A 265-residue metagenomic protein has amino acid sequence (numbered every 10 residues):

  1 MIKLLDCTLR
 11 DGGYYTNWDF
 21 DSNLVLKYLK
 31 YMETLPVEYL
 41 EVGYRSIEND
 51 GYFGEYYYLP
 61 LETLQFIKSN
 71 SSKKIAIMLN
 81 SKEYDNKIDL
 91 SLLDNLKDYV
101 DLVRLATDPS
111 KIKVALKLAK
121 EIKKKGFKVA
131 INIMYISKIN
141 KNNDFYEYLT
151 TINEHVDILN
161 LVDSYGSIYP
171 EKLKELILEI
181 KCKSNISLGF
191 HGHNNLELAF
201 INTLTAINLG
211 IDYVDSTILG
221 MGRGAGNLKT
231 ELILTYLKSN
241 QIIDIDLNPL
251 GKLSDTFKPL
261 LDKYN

Functional and structural regions predicted by a protein language model:
M1-N265: Catalytic cores and adjacent flexible loops of soluble metabolic enzymes that perform enolate/carbanion chemistry on
